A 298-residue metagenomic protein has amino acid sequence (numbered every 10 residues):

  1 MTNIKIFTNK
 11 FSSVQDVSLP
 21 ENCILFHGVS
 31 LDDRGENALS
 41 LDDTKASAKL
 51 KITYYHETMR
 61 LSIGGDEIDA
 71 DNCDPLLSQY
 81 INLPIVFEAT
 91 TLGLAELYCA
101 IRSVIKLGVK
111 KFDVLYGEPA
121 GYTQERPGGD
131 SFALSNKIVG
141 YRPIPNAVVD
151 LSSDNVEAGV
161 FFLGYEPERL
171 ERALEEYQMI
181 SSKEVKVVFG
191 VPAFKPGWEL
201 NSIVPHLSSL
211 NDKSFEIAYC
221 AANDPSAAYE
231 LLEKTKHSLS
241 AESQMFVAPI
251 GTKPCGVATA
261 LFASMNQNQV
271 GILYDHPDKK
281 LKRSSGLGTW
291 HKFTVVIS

Functional and structural regions predicted by a protein language model:
F11-D16, D224-S243, C255-A260: A short, acidic, amphipathic alpha-helical segment used as a generic capping/interface helix at domain edges
V29-G35, E88-C99, E118-Y122, F162-E171 (+3 more regions): Gly/Ser/Thr-rich loops at beta-strand to alpha-helix junctions that form or flank small-molecule/cofactor-binding
T44-V86, S103, L107: A broadly used, surface-exposed interaction patch
K49-E57, D113-Y116, K183-A193, G197 (+1 more regions): Short internal beta-strands
K110-P145, P192-F194, E199-S209, K279: Long, charge-dense
L115-E125, G190-A193, Q267-S298: Short, flexible loop segments at boundaries between secondary-structure elements
D130-D154, Y165-R172: Active-site glycine-rich loop that binds ribose-phosphate moieties when present
L163-T235: Redox- and metal-dependent alpha/beta enzyme cores, enriched for Fe-S-associated oxidoreductases and cofactor-handling
